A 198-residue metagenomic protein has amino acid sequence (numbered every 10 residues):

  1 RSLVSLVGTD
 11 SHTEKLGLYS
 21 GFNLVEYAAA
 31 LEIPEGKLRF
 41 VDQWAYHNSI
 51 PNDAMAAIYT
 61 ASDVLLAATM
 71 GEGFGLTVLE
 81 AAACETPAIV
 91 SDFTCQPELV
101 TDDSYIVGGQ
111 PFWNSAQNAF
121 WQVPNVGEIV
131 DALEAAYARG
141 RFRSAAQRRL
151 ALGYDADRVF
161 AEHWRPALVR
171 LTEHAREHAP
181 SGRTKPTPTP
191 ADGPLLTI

Functional and structural regions predicted by a protein language model:
L18-A57: Nucleotide-activated donor-binding/catalytic signature segment of Leloir-type glycosyltransferases, i.e., the conserved
M55-A56, L79-A83, T94-E98: Short alpha-helical segment that forms part of, or immediately flanks, the ligand-binding pocket in carbohydrate-active
D63, E85, D92: A short alpha->beta transition loop at the rim of the catalytic pocket in nucleotide-sugar-dependent
M70: Aromatic "clamp/platform" in nucleotide-sugar-dependent glycosyltransferases that forms part of the donor/acceptor
V78, P87-V90, S104-I106: Short hydrophobic beta-strand element within catalytic cores of glycosyltransferases and related nucleotide-activated
P97-A135: Change "using UDP/GDP/dTDP sugars" to "using nucleotide sugars
P124, E128, A138-A167: A charged, aromatic-enriched C-terminal amphipathic alpha-helix characteristic of glycosyltransferases across folds
A135-R139, D157-P188: C-terminal alpha-helical cap of glycosyltransferases
